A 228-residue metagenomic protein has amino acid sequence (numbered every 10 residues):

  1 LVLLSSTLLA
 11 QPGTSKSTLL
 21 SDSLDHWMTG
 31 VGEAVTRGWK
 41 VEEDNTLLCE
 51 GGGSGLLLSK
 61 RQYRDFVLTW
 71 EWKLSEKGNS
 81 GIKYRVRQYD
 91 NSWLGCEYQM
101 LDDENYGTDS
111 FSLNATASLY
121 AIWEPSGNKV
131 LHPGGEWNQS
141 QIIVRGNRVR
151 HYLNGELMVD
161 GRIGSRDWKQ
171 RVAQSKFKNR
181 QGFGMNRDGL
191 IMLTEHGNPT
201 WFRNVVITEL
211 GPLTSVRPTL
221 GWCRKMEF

Functional and structural regions predicted by a protein language model:
L1-S15: Bacterial Sec-dependent N-terminal signal peptides
Q11-F228: Carbohydrate-interacting regions of secretory-pathway proteins
